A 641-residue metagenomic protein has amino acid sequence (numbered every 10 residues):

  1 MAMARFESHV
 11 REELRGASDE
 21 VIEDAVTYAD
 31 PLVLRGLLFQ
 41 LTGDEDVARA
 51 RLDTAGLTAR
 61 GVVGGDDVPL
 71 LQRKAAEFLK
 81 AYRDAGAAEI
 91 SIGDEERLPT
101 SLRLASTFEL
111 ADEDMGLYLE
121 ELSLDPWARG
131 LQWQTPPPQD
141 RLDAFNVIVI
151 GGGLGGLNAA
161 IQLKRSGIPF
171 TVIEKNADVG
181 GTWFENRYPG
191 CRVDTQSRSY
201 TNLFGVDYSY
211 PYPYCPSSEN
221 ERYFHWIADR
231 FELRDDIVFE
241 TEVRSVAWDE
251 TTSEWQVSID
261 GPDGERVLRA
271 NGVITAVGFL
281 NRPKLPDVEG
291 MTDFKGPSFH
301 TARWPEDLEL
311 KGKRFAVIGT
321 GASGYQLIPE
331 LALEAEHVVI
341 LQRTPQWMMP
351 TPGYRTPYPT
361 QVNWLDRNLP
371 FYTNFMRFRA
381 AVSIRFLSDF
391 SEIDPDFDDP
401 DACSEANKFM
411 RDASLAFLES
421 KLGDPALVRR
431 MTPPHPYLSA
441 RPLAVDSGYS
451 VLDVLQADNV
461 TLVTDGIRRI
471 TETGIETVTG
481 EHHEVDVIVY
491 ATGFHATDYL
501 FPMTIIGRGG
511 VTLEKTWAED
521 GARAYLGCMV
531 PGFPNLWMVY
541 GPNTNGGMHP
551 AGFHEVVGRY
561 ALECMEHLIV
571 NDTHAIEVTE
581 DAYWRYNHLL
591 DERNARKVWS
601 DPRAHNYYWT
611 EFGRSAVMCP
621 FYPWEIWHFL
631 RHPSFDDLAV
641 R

Functional and structural regions predicted by a protein language model:
A2-A85, F145, V149, L154-I237 (+3 more regions): Beta1-alpha1 glycine-rich phosphate/pyrophosphate-binding loop at the start of Rossmann-like nucleotide-binding domains
A2-V33, L38-L41, G61-G65, A105 (+5 more regions): C-terminal, flexible cofactor-proximal segment of oxidoreductases
G64-D114, L119-L122, Y212-L280, R469: Feature captures the FAD/FMN-dependent oxidoreductase FAD-binding
D84-V149, L154, R165, A444 (+3 more regions): Long amphipathic N-terminal alpha/beta scaffold segment
P137-A144, V149-R165, P169-V179, F184 (+6 more regions): Rossmann-like dinucleotide-binding core of oxidoreductases
F184-F231, R244-S258, L268, T275-L308 (+2 more regions): Catalytic cores of eukaryotic secretory-pathway lumenal/extracellular enzymes that build and remodel glycoconjugates
D287-S298, E476-G527: Central helical "cap/lid" subdomain
L387-T473, H482-T504, Y586-R641: C-terminal catalytic lobe of FAD-dependent flavoproteins
